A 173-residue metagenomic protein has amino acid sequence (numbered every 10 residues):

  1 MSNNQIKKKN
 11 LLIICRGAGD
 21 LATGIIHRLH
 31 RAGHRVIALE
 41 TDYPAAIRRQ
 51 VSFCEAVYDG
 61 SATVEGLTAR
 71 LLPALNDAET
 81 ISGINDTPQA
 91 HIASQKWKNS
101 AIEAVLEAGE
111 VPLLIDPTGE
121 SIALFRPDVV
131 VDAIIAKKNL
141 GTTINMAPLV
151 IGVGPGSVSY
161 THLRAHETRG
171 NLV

Functional and structural regions predicted by a protein language model:
I14-T23: Glycine-rich adenosine-cofactor-binding loop
H30: Gly/Ala-rich phosphate-binding loop of Rossmann-like dinucleotide-binding domains, activating on the conserved
V36-E40: Short beta-strand "acidic-cap" motif of Rossmann-like dinucleotide-binding folds
P44-E65: N-terminal beta-loop-helix "entrance" segment that forms/cooperates in small-molecule cofactor or anionic ligand
T68-F125: A structured beta-alpha segment of the ubiquitous adenosine-cofactor-binding alpha/beta core
L114-G154: N-terminal glycine-rich phosphate/adenylate-binding segment common to multiple enzyme folds
T161-T168: Conserved small/polar residues in nucleotide/adenosyl-binding loops
